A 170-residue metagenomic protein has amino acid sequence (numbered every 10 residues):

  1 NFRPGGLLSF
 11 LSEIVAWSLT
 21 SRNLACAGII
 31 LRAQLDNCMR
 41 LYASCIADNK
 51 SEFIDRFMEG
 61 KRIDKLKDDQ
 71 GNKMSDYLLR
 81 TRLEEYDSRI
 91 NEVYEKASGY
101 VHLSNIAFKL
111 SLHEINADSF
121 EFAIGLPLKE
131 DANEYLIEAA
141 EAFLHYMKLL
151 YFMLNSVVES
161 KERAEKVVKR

Functional and structural regions predicted by a protein language model:
N1-L31, R40-S44, D48-R170: A cross-kingdom marker of C-terminal helix-rich interaction/assembly modules
D36-N37: A short structural micro-motif
